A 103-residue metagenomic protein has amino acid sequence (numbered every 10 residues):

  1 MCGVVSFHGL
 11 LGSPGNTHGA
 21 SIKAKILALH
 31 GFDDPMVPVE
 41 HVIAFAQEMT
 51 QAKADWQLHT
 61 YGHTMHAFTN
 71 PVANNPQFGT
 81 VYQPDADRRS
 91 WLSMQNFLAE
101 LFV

Functional and structural regions predicted by a protein language model:
M1-K23: Primarily recognizes the serine-hydrolase "nucleophile elbow" in alpha/beta-hydrolase and SGNH/GDSL folds
G3-S6, L27-A28, L58-T60: Structural recognition of the beta-strand scaffold that forms the well-ordered cores of secreted hydrolase catalytic
N16-T17, V39, N70-V72: Short, well-ordered secondary-structure micro-motifs
S21-I26, A52-D55: Short, proline-enriched alpha-helix->beta-strand connector loops that line the catalytic pocket of alpha/beta-hydrolase
I22, A28-H30, D34, Y61: Short beta-strand/loop motif that positions the catalytic acidic residue of the alpha/beta-hydrolase fold
D33-V37, H66: Acidic catalytic loop of the alpha/beta-hydrolase fold
P38-E48, Q57: Short alpha-helix in the alpha/beta-hydrolase fold that links the catalytic acid
T50-V103: C-terminal catalytic histidine-bearing segment of alpha/beta-hydrolase fold enzymes
